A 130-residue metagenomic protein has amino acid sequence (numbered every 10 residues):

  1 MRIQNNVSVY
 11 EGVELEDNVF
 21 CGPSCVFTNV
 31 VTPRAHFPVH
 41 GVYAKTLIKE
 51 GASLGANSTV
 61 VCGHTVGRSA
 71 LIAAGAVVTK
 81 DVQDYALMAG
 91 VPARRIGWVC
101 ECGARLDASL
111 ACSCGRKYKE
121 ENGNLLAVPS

Functional and structural regions predicted by a protein language model:
M1-A89, R94-R95, E101: Structural signal for interior beta-strand "rungs" in well-ordered beta-sheet cores of soluble enzyme domains
R95-W98, S109-C112: Cys/His-enriched microdomains
L110-N122: Cysteine-rich micro-motifs
L125-S130: ABC-family P-loop ATPase nucleotide-binding domain
